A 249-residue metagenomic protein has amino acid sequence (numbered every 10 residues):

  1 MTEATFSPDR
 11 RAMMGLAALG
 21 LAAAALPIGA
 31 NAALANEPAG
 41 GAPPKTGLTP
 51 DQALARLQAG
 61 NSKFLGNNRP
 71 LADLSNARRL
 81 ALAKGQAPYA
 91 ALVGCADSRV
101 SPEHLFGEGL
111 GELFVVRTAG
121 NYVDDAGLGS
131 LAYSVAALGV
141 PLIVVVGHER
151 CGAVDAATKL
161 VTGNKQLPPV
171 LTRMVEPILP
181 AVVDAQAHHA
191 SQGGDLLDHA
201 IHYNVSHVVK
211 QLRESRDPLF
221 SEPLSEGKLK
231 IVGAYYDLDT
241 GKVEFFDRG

Functional and structural regions predicted by a protein language model:
T2, P50, P102-L197, I201 (+2 more regions): Short HxH-centered metal-ligating active-site micro-motif
T2-L21: N-terminal secretory signal peptides and thylakoid transit peptides that target proteins across membranes
I28-G66, P70-L74: C-terminal segment of N-terminal export signals and the immediately downstream linker at the start of the mature
L57, L92, V145, G233 (+1 more regions): Divalent metal-coordination and catalytic microenvironments
G60, C95-D97, T118-A119, H148 (+3 more regions): Fold-independent oxyanion-binding glycine-rich loops and adjacent beta-strand/coil segments at enzyme active sites
P70-L128: Conserved beta-strand-loop surface patch within small alpha/beta domains used for substrate/adaptor or ligand engagement
H188-K230: Charged, glycine-interspersed solvent-exposed loop segments at helix/strand-loop junctions that cap or gate access
P223-F245: GST superfamily/GST-like fold recognition
